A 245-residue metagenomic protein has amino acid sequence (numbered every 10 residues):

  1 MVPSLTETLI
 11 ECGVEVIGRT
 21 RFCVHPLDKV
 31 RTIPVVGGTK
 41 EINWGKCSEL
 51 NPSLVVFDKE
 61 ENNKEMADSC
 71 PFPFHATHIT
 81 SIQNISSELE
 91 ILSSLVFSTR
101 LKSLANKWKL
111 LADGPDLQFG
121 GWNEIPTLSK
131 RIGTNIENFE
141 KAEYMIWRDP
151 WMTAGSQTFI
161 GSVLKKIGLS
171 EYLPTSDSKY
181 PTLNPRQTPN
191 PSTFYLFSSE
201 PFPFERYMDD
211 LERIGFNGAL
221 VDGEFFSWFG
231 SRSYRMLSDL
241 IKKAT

Functional and structural regions predicted by a protein language model:
M1-T245: N-terminal ligand-binding lobe of clamshell/alpha-beta domains
